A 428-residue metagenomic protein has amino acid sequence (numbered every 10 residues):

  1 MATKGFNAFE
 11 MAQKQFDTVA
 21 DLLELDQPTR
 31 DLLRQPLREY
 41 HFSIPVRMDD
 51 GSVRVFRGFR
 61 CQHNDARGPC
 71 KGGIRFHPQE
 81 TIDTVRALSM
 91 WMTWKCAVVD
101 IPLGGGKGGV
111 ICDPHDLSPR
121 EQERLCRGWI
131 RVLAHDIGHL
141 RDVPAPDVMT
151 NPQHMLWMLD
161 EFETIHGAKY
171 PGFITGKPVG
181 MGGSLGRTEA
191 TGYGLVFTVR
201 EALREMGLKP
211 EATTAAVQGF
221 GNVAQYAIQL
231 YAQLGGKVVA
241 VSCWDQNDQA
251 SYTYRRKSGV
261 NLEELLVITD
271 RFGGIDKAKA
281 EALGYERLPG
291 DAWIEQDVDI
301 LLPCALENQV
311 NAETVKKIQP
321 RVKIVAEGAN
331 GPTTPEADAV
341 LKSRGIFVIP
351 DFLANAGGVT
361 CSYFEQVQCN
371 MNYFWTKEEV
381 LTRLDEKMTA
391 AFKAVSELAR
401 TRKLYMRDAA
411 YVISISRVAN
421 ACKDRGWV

Functional and structural regions predicted by a protein language model:
A2-N7, A202-L203, Q319-V428: Adenosine-phosphate binding glycine-rich loop
A2-S43: Short, Gly/Pro- and small/polar-rich lid/capping loops
D26-L32, D100, G138-P146, Y170-G172 (+3 more regions): Flexible, glycine/charged-enriched surface loops at secondary-structure junctions
F42-P114: Glycine-rich, N-terminal phosphate-binding loop and its surrounding beta-alpha-beta segment
H77, A97-E211: Glycine/serine-rich phosphate-binding loop and adjoining beta1-alpha1 elements at the start of nucleotide-handling
P178, G183-E295: Glycine-rich phosphate/diphosphate-binding loop of Rossmann-like nucleotide-binding domains
R287-I300, N308-V325: Rossmann-fold NAD(P) dinucleotide-binding segment
